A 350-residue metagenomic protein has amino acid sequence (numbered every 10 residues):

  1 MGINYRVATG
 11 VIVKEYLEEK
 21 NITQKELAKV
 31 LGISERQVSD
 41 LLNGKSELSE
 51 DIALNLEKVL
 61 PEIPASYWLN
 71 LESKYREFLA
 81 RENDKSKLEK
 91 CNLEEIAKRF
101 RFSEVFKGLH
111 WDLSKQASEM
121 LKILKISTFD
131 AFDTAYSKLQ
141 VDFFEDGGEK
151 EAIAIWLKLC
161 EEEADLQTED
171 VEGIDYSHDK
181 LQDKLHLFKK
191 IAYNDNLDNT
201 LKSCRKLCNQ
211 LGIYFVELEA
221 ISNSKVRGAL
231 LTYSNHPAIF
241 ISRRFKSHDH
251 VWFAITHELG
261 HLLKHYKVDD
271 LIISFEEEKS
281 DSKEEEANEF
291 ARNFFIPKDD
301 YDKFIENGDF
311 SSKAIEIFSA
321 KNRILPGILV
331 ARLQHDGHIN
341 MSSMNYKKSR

Functional and structural regions predicted by a protein language model:
M1-S46, E50-R350: Active-site hotspot residues in diverse enzymes, especially metal/ion-binding acidic/histidine motifs
